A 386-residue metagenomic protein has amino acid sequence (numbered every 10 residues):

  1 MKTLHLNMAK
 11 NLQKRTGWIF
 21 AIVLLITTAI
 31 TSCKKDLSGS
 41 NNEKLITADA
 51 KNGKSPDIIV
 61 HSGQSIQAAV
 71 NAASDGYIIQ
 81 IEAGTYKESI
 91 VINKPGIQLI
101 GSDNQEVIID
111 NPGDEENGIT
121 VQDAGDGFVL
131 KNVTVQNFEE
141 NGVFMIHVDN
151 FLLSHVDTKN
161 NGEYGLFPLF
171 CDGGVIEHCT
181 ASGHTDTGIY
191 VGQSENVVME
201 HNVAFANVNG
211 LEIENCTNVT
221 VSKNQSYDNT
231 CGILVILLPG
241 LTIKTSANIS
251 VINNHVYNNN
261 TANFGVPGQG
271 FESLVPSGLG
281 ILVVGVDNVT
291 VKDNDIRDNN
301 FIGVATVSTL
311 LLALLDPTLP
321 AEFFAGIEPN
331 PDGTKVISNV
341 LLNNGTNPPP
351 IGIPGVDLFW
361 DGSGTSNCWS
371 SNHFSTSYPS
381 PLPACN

Functional and structural regions predicted by a protein language model:
M1-K14: N-terminal secretory signal peptides that target proteins for export/translocation
T3, I26-P56: Bacterial Sec-dependent N-terminal signal peptides
D36, L311-N386: Acidic, glycine- and Ser/Thr-rich low-complexity intrinsically disordered tracts in extracellular/secreted proteins
A50-K87: Acidic Gly/Asp/Thr-rich repetitive segments characteristic of extracellular carbohydrate-active and adhesion proteins
Q67, N71, D75, T85-I100 (+1 more regions): Extracellular beta-strand-rich solenoid/capping regions of secreted or surface-exposed proteins that bind or remodel
Y86-I92, N104, D110-G118, E139-M145 (+10 more regions): Short glycine/acidic-rich loop motifs that flank beta-strands on beta-rich extracellular proteins
S102-E106, D126-N137, D149-E163, D172-T187 (+6 more regions): Right-handed parallel beta-helix
I236-T245, A262-V275, L311-P329: Intrinsically disordered, low-complexity Ser/Thr- and acidic-rich flexible linkers and loops, especially at boundaries
